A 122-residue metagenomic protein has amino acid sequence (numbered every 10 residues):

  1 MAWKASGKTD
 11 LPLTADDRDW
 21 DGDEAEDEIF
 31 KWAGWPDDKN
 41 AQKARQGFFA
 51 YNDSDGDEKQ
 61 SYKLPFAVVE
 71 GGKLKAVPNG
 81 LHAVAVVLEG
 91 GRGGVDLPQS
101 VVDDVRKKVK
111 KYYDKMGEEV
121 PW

Functional and structural regions predicted by a protein language model:
M1-W122: Extended terminal accessory/targeting regions
